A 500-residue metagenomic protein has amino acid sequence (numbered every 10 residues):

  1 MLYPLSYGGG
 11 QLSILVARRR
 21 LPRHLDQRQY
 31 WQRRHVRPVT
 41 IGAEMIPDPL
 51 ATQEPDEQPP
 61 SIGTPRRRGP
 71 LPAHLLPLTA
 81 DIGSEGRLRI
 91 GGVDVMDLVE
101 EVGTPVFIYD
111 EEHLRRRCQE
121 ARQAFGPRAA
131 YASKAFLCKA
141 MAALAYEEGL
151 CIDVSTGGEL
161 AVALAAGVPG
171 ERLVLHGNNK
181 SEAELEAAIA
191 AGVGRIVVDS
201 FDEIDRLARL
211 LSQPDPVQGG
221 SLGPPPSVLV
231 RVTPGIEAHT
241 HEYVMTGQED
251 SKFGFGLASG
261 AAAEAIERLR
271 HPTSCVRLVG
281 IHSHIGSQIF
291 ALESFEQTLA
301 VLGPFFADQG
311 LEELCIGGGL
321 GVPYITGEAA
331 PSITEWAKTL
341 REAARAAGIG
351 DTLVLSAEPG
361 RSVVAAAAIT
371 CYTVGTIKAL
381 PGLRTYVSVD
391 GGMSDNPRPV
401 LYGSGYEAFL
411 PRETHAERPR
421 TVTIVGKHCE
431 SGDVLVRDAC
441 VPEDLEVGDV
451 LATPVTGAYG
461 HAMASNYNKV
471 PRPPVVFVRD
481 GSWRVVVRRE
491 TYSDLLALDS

Functional and structural regions predicted by a protein language model:
L12-Q27: N-terminal, intrinsically disordered charge-dense segments
H35-I196, F201-P226, H271-R277, G481-S500: A charged N-terminal "starter" segment
G42, I46-P70, P234-K378, V441 (+2 more regions): Active-site loop/helix belt of alpha/beta enzymes
L114, K134, T156, A188 (+6 more regions): Conserved, mostly hydrophobic/aromatic
R128-A130, G149-C151, R172-V174, R195 (+6 more regions): Structural preference for beta-strand elements that scaffold enzyme active sites
A142, A165, L185-A190, L207-L210 (+6 more regions): Short acidic, glycine/serine/threonine-rich loops at helix termini
T352-S500: Charged (often Lys/Glu-rich) extended helix/loop segments that serve as interaction or gating elements
